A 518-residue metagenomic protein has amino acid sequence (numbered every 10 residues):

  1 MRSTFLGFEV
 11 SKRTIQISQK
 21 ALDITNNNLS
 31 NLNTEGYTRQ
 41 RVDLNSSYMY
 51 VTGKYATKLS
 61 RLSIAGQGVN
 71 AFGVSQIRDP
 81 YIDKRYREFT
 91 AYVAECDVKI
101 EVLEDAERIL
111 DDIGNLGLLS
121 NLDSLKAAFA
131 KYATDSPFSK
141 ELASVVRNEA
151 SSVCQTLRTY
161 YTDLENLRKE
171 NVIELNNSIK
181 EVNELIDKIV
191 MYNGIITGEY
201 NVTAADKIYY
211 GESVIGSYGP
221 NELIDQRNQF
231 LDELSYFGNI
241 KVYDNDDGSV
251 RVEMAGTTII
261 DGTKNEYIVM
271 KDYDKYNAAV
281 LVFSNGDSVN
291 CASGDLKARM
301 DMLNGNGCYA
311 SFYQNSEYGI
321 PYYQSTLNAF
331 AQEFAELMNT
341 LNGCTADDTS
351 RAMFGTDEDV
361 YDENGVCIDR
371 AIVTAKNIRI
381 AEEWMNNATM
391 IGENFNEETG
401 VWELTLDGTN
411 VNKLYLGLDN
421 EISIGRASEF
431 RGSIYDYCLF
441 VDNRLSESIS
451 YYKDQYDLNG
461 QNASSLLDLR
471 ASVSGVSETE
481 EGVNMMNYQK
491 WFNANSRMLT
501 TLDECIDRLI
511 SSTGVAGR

Functional and structural regions predicted by a protein language model:
M1-R518: Structural signature of extracellular appendage/secretion-system components
